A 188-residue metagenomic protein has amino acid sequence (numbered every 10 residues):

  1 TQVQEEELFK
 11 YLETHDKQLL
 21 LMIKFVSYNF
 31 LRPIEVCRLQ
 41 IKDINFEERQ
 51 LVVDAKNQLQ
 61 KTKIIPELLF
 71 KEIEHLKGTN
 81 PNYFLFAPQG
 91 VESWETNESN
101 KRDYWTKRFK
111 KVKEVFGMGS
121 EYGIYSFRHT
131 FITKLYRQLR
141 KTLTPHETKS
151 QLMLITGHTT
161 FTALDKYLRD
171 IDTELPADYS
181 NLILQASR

Functional and structural regions predicted by a protein language model:
Q2-P33: Basic, Lys/Arg- and aromatic-enriched nucleic-acid-binding interface segment
Y11-E13, I34, E47-K71, G78-T79 (+1 more regions): Basic, Lys/Arg-rich DNA-contacting stretches centered on the C-terminal catalytic core of tyrosine recombinase systems
E13-T14, T79-P81, T106-L154: Short, basic (Lys/Arg/His-rich) helix/loop patches that form interaction surfaces in the mid-to-C-terminal regions
V26-E48: Short, charged phosphate-coordinating catalytic segments
D43-E48, K141-L168: Short, polar N-cap/turn motifs at the start of nucleic acid-interacting alpha helices
K56-Q58, T156-L182: Catalytic-site neighborhood detector that most strongly recognizes the C-terminal catalytic loop/helix of tyrosine
P66-G119, Q138: Active-site/catalytic core of tyrosine-dependent DNA strand-transfer enzymes
V91-S93, N181-R188: C-terminal secondary-structure termini that scaffold catalytic or DNA-interacting sites
